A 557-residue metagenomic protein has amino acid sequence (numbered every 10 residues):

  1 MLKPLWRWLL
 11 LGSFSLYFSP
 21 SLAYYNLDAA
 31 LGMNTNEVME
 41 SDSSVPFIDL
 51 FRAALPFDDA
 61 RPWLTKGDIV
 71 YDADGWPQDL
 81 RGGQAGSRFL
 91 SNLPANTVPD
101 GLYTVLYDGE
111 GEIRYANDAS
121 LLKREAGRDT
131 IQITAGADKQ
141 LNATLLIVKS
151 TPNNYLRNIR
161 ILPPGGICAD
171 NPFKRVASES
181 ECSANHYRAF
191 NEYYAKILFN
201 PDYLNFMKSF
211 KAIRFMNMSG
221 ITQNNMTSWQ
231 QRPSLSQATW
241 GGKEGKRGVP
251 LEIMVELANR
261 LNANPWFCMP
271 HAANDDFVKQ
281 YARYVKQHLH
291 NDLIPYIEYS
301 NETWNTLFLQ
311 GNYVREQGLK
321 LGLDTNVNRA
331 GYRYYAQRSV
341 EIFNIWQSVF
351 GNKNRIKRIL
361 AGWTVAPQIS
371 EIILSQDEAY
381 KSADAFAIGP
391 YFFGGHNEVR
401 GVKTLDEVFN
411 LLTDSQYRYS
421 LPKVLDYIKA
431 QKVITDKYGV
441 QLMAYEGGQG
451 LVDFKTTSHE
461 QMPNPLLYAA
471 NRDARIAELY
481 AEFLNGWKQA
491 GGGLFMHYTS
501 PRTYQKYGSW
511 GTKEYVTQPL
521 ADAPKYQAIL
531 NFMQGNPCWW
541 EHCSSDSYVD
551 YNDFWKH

Functional and structural regions predicted by a protein language model:
M1-L9: Bacterial N-terminal signal peptides that target proteins for export
S13-S15: Alpha-helical assembly-interface signal, strongest on the long, hydrophobic N-terminal helix that forms
F18-S19: N-terminal signal peptide c-region/cleavage motif recognized by signal peptidases
A23-Y299, W304-L421, L425-L451, K455-T457 (+1 more regions): Non-catalytic accessory regions flanking glycosidase/transglycosidase catalytic cores in CAZymes
